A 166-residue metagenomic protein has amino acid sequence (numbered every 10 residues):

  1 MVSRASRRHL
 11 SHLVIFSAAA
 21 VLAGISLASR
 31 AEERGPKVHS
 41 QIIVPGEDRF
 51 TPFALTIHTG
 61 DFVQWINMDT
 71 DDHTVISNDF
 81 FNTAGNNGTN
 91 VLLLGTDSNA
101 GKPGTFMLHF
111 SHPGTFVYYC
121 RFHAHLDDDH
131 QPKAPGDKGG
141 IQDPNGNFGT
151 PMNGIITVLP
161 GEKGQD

Functional and structural regions predicted by a protein language model:
V2-I15: Bacterial N-terminal signal peptides that target proteins for export
L13-G24: Bacterial N-terminal signal peptides
L27-A31: Sec/Tat signal peptide C-region and signal peptidase I cleavage site
R34-F62: N-terminal edge beta-strand
E47-R49, S98-D166: Extracellular/periplasmic metallocenter environments
F53-I76, T105-H112, F116-Y118: Beta-strand cores of secreted/periplasmic/IMS beta-sandwich domains, seen most often in copper-related folds
M68-D71, F80-N82, H123-L126: Acidic glycine-/aspartate-rich tracts in secreted/extracellular proteins
V75-D97: Short, compositionally biased
